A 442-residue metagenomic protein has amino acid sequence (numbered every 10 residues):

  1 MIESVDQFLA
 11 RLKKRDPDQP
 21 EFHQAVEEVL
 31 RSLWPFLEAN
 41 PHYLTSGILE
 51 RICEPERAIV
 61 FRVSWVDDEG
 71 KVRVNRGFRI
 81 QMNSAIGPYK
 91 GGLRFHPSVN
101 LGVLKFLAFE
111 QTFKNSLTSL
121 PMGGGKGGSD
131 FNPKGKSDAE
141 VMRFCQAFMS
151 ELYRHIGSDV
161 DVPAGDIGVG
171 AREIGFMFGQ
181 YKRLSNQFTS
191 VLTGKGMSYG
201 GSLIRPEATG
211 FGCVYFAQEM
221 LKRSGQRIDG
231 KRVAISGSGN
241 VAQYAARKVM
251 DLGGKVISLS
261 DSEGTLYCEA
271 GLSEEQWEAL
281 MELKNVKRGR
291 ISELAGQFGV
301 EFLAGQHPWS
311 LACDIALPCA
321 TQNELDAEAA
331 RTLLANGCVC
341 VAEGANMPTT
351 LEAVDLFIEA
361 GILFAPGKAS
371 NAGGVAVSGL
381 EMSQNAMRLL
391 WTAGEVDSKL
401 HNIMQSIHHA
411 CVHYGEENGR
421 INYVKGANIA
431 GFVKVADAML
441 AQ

Functional and structural regions predicted by a protein language model:
M1-L203, D437-Q442: N-terminal ligand-binding/catalytic initiation module
I2-A25, M220, L334-Q442: Adenosine-phosphate binding glycine-rich loop
E3, P17-Q24, E28, Y43 (+23 more regions): Conserved active-site and cofactor/substrate-binding residues in soluble primary-metabolism enzymes
L33, L104-L107, M177, C213-L221 (+3 more regions): Buried hydrophobic packing segments
V160-A164, Q187-L192, I235, S258-D261 (+5 more regions): General beta-strand structural signal in soluble alpha/beta enzymes
T193-G196, G201-A312: Glycine-rich phosphate/diphosphate-binding loop of Rossmann-like nucleotide-binding domains
G264-F364, A369: Rossmann-like adenosine-cofactor binding region
